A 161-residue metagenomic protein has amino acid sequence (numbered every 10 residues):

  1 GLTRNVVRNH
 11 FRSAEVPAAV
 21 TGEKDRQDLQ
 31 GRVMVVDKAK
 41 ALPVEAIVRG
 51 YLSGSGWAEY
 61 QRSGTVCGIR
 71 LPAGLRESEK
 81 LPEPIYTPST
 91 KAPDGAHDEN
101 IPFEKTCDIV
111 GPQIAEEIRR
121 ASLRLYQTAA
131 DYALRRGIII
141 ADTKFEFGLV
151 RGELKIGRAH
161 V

Functional and structural regions predicted by a protein language model:
G1-A92: Active-site loop/lid in soluble adenylation, ligation, and acyl-transfer enzymes
H10-E15, K105-V110, R120-L123: Generic detector of short, locally flexible boundary/turn motifs and exposed helical patches
V16-A19, I139-L154: Beta-rich nucleic-acid/ligand-interaction surfaces
M34, K38, R119, T143: Short, charged/polar micro-motifs that form catalytic or ligand-binding hotspots
K80-G111: A short mid-domain helix/strand-loop element embedded in enzyme catalytic domains that forms or borders the active-site
V110-A141: A long amphipathic alpha-helix within ATP-dependent nucleotide-binding catalytic cores
A159-V161: Conserved small/polar residues in nucleotide/adenosyl-binding loops
